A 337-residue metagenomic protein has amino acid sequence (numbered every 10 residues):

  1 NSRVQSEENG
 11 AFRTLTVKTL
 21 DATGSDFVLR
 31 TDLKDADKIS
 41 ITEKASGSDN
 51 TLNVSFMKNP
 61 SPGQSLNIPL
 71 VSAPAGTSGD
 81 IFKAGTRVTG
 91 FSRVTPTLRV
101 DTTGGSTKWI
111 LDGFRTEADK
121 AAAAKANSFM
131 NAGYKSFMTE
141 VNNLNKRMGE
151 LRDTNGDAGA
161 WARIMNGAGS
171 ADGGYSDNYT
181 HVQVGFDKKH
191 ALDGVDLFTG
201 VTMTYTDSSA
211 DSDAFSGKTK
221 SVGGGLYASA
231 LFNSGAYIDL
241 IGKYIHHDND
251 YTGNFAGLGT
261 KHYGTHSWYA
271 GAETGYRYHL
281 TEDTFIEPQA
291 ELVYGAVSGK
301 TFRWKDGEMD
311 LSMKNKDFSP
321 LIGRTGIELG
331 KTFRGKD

Functional and structural regions predicted by a protein language model:
N1, I39, N142-R147, G330-D337: Short, intrinsically disordered, charge-balanced linker/junction segments flanking boundaries in proteins
N1-D112: Extracellular beta-solenoid/beta-roll
R13, S25-F27, D37, E43-A45 (+5 more regions): One face of beta-strands
S61-T77, S176-H190, M309-D317: Short secondary-structure subsegments characteristic of cysteine-rich extracellular domains
L66, D211-D213, D250-N254, S298-D306: Outer-membrane beta-barrel and related beta-rich outer-membrane complex signature in Gram-negative bacteria
F114-I286: Outer membrane beta-barrel translocator domains of Type V secretion systems
T274, I286, E291-V297: Solvent-exposed flexible segments
L280, A296, K305, M309-D337: Outer membrane beta-barrel transmembrane domains
